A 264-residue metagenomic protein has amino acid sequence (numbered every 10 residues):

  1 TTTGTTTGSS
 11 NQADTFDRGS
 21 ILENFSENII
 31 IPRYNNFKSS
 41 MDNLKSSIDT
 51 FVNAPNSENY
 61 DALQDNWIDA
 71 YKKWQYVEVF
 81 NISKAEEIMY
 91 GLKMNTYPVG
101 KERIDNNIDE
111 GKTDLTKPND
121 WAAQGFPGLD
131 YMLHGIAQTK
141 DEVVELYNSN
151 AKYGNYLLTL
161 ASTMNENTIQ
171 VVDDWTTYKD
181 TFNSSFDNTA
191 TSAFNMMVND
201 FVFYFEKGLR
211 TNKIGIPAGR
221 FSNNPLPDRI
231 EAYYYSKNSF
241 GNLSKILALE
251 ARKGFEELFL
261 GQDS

Functional and structural regions predicted by a protein language model:
T1-Q12: Ser/Thr/Gly/Pro-rich low-complexity, disordered linker/stalk segments of secreted and cell-surface proteins
N11-S264: Mature extracytoplasmic or organellar-lumen-exposed domains after removal of signal/transit peptides
